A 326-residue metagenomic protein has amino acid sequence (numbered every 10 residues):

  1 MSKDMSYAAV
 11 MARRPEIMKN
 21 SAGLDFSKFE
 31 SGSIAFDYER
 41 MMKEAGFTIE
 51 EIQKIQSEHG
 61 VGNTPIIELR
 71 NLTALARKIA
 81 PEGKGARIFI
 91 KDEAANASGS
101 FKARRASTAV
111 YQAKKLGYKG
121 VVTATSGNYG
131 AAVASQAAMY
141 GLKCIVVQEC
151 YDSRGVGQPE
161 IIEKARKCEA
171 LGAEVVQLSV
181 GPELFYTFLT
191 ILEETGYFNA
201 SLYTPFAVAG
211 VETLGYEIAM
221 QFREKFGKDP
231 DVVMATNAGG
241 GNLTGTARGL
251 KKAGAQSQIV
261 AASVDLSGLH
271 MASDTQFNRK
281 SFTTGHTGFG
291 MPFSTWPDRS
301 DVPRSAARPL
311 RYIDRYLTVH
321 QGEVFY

Functional and structural regions predicted by a protein language model:
S2-K119: Positively charged, low-complexity intrinsically disordered leader regions
N63, F185-E194, K252-Y326: Active-site/ligand-binding loops adjacent to catalytic centers
P65, I90, K102, G127 (+7 more regions): Buried hydrophobic positions in well-ordered alpha/beta secondary-structure cores of metabolic enzymes
E93-A103, G120-Y129, Y203-V208, M234-G239 (+1 more regions): Active-site nucleophile and cofactor-binding loops and adjacent substrate-binding regions of central metabolic enzymes
A113-C150, D229-N242: A short, small-residue-rich loop immediately preceding and capping a beta-strand
A131-V180, Y186, T190, L269-R279 (+1 more regions): Active-site-proximal loop->helix
C144, V175, F198-N199, I259: Hydrophobic beta-strand scaffold residues
Y186-A253, G322-Y326: Active-site/ligand-binding-proximal alpha/beta "capping" segment
